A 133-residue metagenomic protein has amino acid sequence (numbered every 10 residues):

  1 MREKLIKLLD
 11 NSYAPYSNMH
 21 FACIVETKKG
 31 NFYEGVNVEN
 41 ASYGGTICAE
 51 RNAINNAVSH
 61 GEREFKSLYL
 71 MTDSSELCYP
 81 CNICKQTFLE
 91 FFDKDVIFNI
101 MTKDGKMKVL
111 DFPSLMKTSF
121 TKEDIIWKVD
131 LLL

Functional and structural regions predicted by a protein language model:
M1-A14, E62-L133: C-terminal binding/interaction regions
H20-T27: Short beta-strand scaffold segments in enzyme catalytic cores
N31-F32, M107: Hydrophobic "anchor" residues
E34-E39, L68-Y69: Glycine-/proline-rich flexible loop or hinge segments
N37-R51: Compact, glycine-rich, soluble single-domain proteins
N56-E62: Alpha-helix C-terminal capping segments
